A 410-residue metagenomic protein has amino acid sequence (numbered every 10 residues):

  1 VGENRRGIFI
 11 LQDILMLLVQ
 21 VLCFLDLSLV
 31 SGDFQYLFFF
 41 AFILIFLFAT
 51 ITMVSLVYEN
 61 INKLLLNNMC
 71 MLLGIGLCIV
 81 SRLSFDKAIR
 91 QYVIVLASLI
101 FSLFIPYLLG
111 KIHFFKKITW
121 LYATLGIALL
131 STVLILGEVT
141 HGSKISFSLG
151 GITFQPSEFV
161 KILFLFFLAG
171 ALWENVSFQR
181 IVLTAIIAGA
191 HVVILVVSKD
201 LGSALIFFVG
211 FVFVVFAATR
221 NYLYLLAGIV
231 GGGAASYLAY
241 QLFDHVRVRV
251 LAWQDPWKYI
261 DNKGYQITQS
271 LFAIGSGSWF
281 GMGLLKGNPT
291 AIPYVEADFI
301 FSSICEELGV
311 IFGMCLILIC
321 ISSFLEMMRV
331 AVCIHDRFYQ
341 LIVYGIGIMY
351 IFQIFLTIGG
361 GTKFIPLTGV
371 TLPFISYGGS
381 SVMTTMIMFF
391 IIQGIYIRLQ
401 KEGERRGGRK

Functional and structural regions predicted by a protein language model:
V1-M16, I61: N-terminal membrane topogenic signal
V1-N4, Q20-L25, T357-K410: A juxtamembrane structural motif centered on a specific transmembrane helix
G2-F9, A88, S157, R180-L183 (+7 more regions): Membrane-interface alpha-helices at helix entry/exit sites of multi-pass transporters
D33-N262, S302-L308, F312-T362, I387 (+1 more regions): Hydrophobic alpha-helical transmembrane segments of multi-pass inner membrane proteins, especially in bacterial systems
F166, L172, G275-G283, P373 (+1 more regions): P-loop potassium selectivity filter motif centered on the GYG triad
D200-L205, G281-L284, V295-A297, M314 (+3 more regions): Transmembrane helix boundary and interhelical junction motifs in multipass membrane proteins
I274-I311, A331-I334: Long extracytoplasmic/lumenal interhelical loops at the membrane interface of multi-pass membrane proteins
